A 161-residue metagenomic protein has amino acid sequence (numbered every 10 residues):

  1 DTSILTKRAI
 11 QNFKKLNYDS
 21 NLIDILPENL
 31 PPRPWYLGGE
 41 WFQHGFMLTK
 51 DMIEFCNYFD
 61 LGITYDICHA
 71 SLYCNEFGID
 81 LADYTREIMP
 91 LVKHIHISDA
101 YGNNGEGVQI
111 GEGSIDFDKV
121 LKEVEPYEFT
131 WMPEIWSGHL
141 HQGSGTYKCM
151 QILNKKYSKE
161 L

Functional and structural regions predicted by a protein language model:
D1-G62, L72: Active-site acidic/histidine proton-transfer and metal-coordination neighborhood in alpha/beta enzyme cores
D1-L5, E40, V108-Q109, K148 (+1 more regions): Surface-exposed, active-site-proximal loop segments in enzymatic domains
L5-L16, L48-F55, D80-Y84, I88 (+2 more regions): A general structural detector for well-ordered alpha-helical segments in enzyme core domains, enriched
I23, L61, P90, E128-T130: A structural micro-motif
I25, D66, I95, W131: Conserved, mostly hydrophobic/aromatic
G38-F46, H69-E128, W136-S144: Gly/Pro-rich active-site loop or hairpin
L140-L161: C-terminal helical cap(s) of enzyme catalytic domains, especially alpha/beta-barrels
